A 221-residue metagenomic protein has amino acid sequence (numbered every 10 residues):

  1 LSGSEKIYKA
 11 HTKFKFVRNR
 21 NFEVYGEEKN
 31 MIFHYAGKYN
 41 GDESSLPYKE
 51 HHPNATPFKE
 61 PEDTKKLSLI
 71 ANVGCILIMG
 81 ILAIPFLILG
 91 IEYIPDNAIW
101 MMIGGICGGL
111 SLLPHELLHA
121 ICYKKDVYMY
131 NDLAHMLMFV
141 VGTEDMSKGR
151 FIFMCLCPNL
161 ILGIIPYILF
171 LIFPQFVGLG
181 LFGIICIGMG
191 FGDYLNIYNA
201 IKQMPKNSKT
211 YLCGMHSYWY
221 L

Functional and structural regions predicted by a protein language model:
L1-N30: N-terminal amphipathic/basic-hydrophobic helices that include classical n-h-c signal peptides and signal-anchor
I32-F86, L137-L221: Metalloprotease/metallohydrolase-associated module, dominated by Zn2+-dependent proteases
F86-P95: Short, hydrophobic transmembrane alpha-helix segments
D96-L112: Short pre-active-site segment immediately N-terminal to the catalytic Zn-binding motif
S111-K124, P158: Active-site recognition of the HExxH zinc-binding catalytic motif
L118-D126, I165, A200: Active-site-flanking alpha-helical
Y128-M136: Peri-membrane helix termini and adjoining interfacial loops of integral membrane proteins
